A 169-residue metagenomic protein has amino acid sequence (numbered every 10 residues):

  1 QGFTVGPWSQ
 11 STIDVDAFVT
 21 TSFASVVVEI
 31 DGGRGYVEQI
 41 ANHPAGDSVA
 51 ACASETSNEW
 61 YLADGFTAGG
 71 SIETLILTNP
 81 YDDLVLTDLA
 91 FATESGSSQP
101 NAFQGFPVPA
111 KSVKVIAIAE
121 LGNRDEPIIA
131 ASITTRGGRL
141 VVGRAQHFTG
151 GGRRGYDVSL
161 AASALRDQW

Functional and structural regions predicted by a protein language model:
Q1, E29-D31, L77-Q99, T134-R136: Short acidic, flexible loop segments centered on an aromatic residue
G2-S25, G96-A130: Intrinsically disordered, low-complexity Pro/Gly/Ser/Thr-rich segments with frequent PxxP/GP/PP motifs and embedded
G6, E29-I30, E55, P109 (+1 more regions): A generic structural signal for short, non-catalytic loop/turn and secondary-structure boundary residues
P7, T20, T56, T67-S71 (+3 more regions): Solvent-exposed loop and beta-edge segments used for protein-protein assembly and interaction
F23-G32, V37, P127-G137: Short, aromatic- and glycine-rich surface loops/edge beta-strands on solvent-exposed regions
R34-Y81, R139-W169: Conserved functional hotspot residues at active sites or interaction interfaces
V85-T87, I116, G143: Short helix/loop capping segments that flank catalytic or ligand/cofactor-binding pockets
